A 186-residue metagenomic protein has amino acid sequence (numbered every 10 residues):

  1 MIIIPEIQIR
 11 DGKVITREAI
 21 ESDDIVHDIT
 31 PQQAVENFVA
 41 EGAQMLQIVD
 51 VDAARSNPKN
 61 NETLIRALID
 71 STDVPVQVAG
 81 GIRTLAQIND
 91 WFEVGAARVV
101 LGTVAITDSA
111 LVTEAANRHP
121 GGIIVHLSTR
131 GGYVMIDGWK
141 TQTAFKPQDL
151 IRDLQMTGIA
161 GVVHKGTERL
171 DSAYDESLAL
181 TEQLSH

Functional and structural regions predicted by a protein language model:
P5-E6, R55-A79, V112-S128, A173-H186: Alpha-helix-loop-beta-strand connector modules within alpha/beta enzyme cores
Q8, F38, L46, W91 (+2 more regions): Conserved, mostly hydrophobic/aromatic
I9-D24, A96-L170: Conserved anion-binding
V14-K59: N-terminal beta-alpha supersecondary unit
V26-V39, T84-D90, Q142-D153: Short, acidic/polar
N37-E41, L68, W91, A115 (+2 more regions): Generic structural signal for hydrophobic
M45-T63, T103, V163-D175: Glycine-rich, proline-tolerant flexible connector loops at the mouths of alpha/beta enzymes
V49-V51, Q77-R83, K165-T167, H186: Glycine-rich beta-strand-to-loop/alpha-helix junction loops that act as flexible
